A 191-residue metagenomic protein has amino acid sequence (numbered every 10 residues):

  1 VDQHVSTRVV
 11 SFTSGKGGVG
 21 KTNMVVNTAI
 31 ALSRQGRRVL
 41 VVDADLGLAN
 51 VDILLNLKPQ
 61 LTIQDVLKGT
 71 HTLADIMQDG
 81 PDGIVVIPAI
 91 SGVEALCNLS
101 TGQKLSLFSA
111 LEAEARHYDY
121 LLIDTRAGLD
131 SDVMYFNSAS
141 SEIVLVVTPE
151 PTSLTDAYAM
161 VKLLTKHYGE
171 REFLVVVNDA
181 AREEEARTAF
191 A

Functional and structural regions predicted by a protein language model:
V1-V5, I76: Extended, non-globular alpha-helical segments
V5, K21, V25, S100-Q103 (+2 more regions): Short, conserved glycine- and acidic-residue-centered signature motifs in active-site or ligand-binding loops
S6-D45: Walker A/P-loop phosphate-binding motif and the immediately C-terminal alpha-helix
S14, D43, P88-S91, T125 (+1 more regions): Flexible glycine-/small-residue-rich
V41-R116: P-loop/Walker-type NTP enzyme "switch/lid" segment
Y120, T125-A191: Conserved catalytic-core segment of NTP-binding enzymes
